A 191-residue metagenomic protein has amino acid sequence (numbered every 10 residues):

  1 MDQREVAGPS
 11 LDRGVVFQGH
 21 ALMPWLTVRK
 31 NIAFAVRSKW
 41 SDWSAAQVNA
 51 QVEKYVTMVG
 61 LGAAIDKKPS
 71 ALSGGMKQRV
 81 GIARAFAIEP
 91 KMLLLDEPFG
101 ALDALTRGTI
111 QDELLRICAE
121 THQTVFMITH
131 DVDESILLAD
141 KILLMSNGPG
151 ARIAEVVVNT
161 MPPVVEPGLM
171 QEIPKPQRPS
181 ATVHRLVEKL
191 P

Functional and structural regions predicted by a protein language model:
M1-F17, S41-N49, L169-P176: ABC ATPase NBD coupling module
L26-A35: Short coil-to-helix segment of the ABC ATPase nucleotide-binding domain corresponding to the Q-loop/switch region
A45-A64, R116: Conserved ABC ATPase "signature" region
K67, I88: Conserved signature/switch motifs of ABC ATPase nucleotide-binding domains
K68-L72, M76: Conserved ABC ATPase signature
I82: Hydrophobic anchor residue at the start of the ABC signature
L93-D96: Catalytic Walker B motif of ABC-type/P-loop ATPase nucleotide-binding domains
H122-I128: Conserved H-loop
